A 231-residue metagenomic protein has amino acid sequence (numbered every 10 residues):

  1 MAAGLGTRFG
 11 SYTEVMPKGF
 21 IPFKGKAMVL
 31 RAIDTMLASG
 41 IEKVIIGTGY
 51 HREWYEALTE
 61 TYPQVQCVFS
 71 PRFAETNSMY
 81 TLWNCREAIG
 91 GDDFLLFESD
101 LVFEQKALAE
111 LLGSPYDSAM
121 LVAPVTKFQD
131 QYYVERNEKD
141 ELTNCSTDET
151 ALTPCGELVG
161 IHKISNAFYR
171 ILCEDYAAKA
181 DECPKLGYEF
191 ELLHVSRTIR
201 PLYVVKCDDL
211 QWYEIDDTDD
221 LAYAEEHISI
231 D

Functional and structural regions predicted by a protein language model:
M1-T13: N-terminal nucleotide-binding beta1-loop-alpha1 segment
V15-L30: Short catalytic helix/loop segments, enriched in acidic residues and glycine and frequently bearing histidine
G19, Q64-Q66, E141, P201-Y203: Conserved beta-strand segments of alpha/beta enzyme cores
K24, Y50, F73, G187 (+1 more regions): Short beta->alpha linker loops
K26-F94: Conserved N-terminal catalytic core of the sugar/cofactor nucleotidyltransferase
D92-V102: Short beta-strand-to-loop acidic/aromatic patch adjacent to the donor-nucleotide binding site
E104-D181: Conserved core of the sugar-phosphate nucleotidyltransferase
C155-D231: Conserved alpha/beta core of the MobA/IspD/sugar-nucleotide pyrophosphorylase nucleotidyltransferase superfamily
